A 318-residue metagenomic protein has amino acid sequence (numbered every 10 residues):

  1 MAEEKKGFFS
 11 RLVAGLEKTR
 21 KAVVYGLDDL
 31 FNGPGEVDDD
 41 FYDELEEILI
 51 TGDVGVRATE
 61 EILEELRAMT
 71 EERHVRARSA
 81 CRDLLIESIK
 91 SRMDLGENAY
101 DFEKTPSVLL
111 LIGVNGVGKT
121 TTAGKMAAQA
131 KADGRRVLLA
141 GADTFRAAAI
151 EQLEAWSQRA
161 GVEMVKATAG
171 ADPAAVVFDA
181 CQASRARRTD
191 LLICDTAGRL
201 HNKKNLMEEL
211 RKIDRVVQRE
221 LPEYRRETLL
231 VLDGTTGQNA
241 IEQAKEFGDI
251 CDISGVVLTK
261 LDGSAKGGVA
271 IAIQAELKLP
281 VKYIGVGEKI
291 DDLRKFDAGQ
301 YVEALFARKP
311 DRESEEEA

Functional and structural regions predicted by a protein language model:
M1-Y25: N-terminal accessory targeting/assembly segments
K5, A298-A318: Short, charged, intrinsically disordered terminal tails
E17-A142, A149-C194: Primarily NTPase-proximal linker/entry elements flanking Walker-type ATP/GTP-binding cores
D39, E60, V75, S79 (+5 more regions): Non-catalytic, surface-exposed connector residues within folded enzymatic/regulatory domains
V56-A58, R146, D262, I290: Short hydrophobic/aromatic residue motifs in ordered secondary structure
I112-G113, D195, V231, G285: Short beta-strand segments
Q152, D172-R187, H201-A307: Conserved catalytic-core segment of NTP-binding enzymes
A197-R199: Short glycine-rich anion-binding loops that position phosphate/pyrophosphate groups of nucleotides and phosphorylated
